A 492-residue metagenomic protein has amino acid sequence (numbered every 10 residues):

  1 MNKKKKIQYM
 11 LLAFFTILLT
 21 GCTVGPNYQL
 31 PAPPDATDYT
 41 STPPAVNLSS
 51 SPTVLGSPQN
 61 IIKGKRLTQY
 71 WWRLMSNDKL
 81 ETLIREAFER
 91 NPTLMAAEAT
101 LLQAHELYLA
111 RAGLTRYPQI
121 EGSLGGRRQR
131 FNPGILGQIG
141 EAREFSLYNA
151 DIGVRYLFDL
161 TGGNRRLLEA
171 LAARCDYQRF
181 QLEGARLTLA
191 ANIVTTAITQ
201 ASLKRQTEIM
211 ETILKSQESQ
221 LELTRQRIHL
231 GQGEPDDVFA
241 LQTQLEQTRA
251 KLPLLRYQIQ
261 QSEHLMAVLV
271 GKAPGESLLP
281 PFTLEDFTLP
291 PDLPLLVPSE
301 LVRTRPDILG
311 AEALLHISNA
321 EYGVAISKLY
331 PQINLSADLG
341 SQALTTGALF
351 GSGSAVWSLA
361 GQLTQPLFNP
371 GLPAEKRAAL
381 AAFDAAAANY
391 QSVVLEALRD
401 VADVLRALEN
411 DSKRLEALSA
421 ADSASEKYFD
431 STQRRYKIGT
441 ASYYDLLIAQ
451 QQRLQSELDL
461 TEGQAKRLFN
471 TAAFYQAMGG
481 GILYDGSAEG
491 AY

Functional and structural regions predicted by a protein language model:
N2-E89, Y148, A172, R256-R303 (+3 more regions): Terminal intrinsically disordered/low-complexity segments used for targeting and assembly
K3, N164, A173, F180-V297 (+5 more regions): Periplasmic alpha-helical coiled-coil/stalk elements that build and connect Gram-negative outer-membrane
T23-V194, Q332-A337, V356-S358, L367-K376 (+1 more regions): Short flexible linkers and secondary-structure junctions
I84, N149-G153, A197, Q242 (+3 more regions): Membrane-embedded beta-strand positions in outer-membrane beta-barrel channels/transporters
M95-A96, F158-R186, D236, A240 (+6 more regions): Sec/SRP-type N-terminal targeting helices
F131-I135, P235, L344-A348: Outer-membrane beta-barrel proteins
S431-R467: C-terminal structured "cap/appendage" subdomains that terminate the fold
